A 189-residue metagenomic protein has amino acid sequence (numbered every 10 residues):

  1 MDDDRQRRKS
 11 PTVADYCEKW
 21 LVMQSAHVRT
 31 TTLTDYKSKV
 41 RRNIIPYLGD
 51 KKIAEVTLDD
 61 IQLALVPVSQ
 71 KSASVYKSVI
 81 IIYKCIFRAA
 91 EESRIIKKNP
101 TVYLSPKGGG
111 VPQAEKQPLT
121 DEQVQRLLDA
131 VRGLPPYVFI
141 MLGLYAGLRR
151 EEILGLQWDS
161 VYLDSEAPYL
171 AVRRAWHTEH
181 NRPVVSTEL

Functional and structural regions predicted by a protein language model:
M1-Q6, Y103: Short, structured interface segments
Q6-A14, E18-I95, P100, Q113: N-terminal core-binding DNA-recognition domain of tyrosine site-specific recombinases/integrases
A73, K77-V79, E92-L156, D164-A167: Basic, Lys/Arg- and aromatic-enriched nucleic-acid-binding interface segment
G110, W176-T178: Active-site/binding-pocket entry motifs
A171, H180-L189: C-terminal catalytic core of Y-nucleophile DNA break-rejoin enzymes
